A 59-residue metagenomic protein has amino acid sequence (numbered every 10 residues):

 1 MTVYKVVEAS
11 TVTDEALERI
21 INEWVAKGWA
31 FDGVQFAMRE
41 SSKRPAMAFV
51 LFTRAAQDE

Functional and structural regions predicted by a protein language model:
M1-E59: Terminus-proximal functional modules
